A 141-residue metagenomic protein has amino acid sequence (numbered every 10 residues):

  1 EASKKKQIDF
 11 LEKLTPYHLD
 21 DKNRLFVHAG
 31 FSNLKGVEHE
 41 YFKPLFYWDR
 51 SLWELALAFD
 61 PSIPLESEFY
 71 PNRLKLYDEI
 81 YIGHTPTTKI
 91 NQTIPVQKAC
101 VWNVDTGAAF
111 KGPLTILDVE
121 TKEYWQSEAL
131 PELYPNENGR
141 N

Functional and structural regions predicted by a protein language model:
E1-W102, G107-G112, E123-W125, A129-Y134: Acidic, His/Gly-enriched loop-helix segments that form or flank divalent-metal centers in metallo-dependent hydrolases
K111-D118, P135-G139: Short, charged, surface-exposed secondary-structure boundary motifs
